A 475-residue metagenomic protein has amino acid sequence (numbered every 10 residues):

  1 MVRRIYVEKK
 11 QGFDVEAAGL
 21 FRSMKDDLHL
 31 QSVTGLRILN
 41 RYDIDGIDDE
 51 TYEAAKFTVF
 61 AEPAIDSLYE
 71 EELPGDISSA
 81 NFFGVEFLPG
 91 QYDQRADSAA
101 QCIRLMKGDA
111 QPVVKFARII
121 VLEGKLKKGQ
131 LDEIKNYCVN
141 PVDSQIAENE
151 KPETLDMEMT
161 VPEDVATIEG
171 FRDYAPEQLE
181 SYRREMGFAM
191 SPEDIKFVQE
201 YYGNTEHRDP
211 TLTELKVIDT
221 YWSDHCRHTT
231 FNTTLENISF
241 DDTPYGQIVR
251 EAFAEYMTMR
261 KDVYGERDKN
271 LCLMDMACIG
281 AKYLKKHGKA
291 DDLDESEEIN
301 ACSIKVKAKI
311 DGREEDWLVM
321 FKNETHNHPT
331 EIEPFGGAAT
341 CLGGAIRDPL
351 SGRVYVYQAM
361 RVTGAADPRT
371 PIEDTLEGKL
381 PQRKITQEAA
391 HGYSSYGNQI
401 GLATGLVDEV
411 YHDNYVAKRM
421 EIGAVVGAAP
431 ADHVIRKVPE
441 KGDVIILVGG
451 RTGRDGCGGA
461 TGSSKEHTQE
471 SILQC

Functional and structural regions predicted by a protein language model:
M1-C475: Core nucleic-acid recognition elements
